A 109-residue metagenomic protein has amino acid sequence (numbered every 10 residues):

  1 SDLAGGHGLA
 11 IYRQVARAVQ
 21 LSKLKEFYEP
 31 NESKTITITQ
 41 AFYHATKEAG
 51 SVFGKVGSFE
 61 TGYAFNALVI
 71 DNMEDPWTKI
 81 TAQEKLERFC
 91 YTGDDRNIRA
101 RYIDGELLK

Functional and structural regions predicted by a protein language model:
S1-E74: His/Asp/Glu-enriched, well-ordered alpha-helical/loop segment that forms or immediately abuts the divalent-metal
A64-K109: C-terminal cap of metal-dependent C-N hydrolases
